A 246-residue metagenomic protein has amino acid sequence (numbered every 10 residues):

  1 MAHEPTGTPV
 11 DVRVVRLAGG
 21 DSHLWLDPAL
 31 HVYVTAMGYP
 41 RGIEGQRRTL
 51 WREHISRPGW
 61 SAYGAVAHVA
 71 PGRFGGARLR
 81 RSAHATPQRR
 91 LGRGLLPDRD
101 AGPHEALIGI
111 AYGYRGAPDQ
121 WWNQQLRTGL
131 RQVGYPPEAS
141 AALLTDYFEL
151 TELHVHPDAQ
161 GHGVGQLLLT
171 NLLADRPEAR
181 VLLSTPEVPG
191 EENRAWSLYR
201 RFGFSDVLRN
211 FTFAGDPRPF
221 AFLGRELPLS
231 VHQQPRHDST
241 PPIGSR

Functional and structural regions predicted by a protein language model:
M1-L50, R57-R73, R78, T86-L107 (+2 more regions): Short amphipathic alpha-helix that is part of the acyltransferase structural core
G59-A65, I110, Y147, E152 (+1 more regions): Short hydrophobic/aromatic beta-strand element in the GNAT-like acyltransferase core that lines or flanks the acyl-donor
R73-F74, R80, Q88-A106, A111-E152: Conserved acyl-donor/pantetheine-binding loop and adjacent beta-alpha core of acyl/acetyltransferases and related
Q132-L153, G190-N210, S245: Conserved N-terminal glycine/acidic-rich loop preference
Y147-F148, A174-P189: Conserved GNAT acetyl-CoA-binding A-motif
L150-P157, G161-D175, S197, R201: Conserved acetyl-CoA-binding loop-helix of GNAT-fold acetyltransferases
H156-Q160, L182-W196, N210-F220, G224-E226: Conserved beta-strand-loop-alpha-helix junction that forms the acyl-donor binding cleft
R225-R246: Extended, composition-driven regions rather than compact fold-specific motifs
